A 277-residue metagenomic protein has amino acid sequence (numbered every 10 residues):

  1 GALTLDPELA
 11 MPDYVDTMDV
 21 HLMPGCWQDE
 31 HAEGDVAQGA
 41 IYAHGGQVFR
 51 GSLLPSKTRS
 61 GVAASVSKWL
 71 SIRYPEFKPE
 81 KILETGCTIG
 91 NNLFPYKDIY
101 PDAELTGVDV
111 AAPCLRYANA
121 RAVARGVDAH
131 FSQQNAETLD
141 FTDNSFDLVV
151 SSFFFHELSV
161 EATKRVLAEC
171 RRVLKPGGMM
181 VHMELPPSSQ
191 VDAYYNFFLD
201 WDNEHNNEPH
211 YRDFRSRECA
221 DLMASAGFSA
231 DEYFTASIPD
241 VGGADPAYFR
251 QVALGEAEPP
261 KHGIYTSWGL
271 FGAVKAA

Functional and structural regions predicted by a protein language model:
G1-F77: Conserved Class I S-adenosyl-L-methionine-dependent methyltransferase catalytic core
P79-K81: Nucleotide donor/acceptor-binding cores
L83, I89-T138: Class I SAM-dependent methyltransferase SAM/SAH-binding core
E137-V149: A short acidic, Gly/Pro-enriched loop at the edge of an enzyme's catalytic core that lines a small-molecule cofactor
D147-E161: A short SAM/SAH-binding and catalytic strip from SAM-dependent methyltransferases
K164-P176: A short glycine-rich, Lys/Arg-flanked "PGG" loop and its adjoining helix->strand segment in the class I
V181-D245: C-terminal alpha-helical "lid/dimerization" subdomain adjacent to the S-adenosyl-L-methionine
A226-A277: Core SAM-dependent methyltransferase catalytic element
